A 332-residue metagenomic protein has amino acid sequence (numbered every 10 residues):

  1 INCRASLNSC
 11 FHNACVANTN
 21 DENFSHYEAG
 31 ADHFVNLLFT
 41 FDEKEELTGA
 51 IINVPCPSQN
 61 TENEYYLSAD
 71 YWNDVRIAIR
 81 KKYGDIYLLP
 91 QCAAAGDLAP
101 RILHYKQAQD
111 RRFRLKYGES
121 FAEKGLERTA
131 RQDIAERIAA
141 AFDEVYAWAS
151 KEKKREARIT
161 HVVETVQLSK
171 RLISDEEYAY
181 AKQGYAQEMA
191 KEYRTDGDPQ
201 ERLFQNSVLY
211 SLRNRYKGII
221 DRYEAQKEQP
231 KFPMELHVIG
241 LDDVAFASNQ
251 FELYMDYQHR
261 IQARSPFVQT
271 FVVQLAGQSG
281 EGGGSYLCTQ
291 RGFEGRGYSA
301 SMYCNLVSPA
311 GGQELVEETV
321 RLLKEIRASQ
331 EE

Functional and structural regions predicted by a protein language model:
I1-E332: Non-catalytic substrate/cofactor recognition surfaces at enzyme active-site rims
